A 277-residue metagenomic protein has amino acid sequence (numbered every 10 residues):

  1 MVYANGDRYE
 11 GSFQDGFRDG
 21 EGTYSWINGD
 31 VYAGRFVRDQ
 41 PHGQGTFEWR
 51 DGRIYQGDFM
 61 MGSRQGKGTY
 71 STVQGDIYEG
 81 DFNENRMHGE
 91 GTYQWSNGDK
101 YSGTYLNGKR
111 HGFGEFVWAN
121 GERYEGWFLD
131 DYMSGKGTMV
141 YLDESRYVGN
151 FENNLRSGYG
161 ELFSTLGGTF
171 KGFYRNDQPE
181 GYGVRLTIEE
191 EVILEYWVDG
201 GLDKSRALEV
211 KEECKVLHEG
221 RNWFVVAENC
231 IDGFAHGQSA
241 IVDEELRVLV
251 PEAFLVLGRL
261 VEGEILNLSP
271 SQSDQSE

Functional and structural regions predicted by a protein language model:
M1-E277: Glycine/tyrosine- and acidic-biased, solvent-exposed loop/turn segments at the edges of beta-strands
